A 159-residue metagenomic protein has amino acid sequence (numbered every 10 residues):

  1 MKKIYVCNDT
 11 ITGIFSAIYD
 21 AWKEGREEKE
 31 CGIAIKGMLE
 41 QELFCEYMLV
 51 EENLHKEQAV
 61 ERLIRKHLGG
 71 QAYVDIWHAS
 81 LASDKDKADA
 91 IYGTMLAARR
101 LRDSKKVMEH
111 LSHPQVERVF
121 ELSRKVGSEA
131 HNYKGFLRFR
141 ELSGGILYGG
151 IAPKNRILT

Functional and structural regions predicted by a protein language model:
M1-L54: N-terminal ordered "arm"
C31-T159: Extended, well-ordered protein cores
